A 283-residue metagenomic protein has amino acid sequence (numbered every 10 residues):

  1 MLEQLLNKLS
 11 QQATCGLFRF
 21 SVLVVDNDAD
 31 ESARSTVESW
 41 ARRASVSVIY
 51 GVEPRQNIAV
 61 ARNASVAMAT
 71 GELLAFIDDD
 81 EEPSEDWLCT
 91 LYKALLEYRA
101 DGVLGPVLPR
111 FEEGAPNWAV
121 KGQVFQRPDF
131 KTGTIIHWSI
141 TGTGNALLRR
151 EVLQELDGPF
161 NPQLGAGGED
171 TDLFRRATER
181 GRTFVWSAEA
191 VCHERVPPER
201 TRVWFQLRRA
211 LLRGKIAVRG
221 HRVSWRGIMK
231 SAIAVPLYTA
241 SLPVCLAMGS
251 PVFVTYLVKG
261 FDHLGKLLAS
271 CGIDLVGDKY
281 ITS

Functional and structural regions predicted by a protein language model:
Q4, P162, R180-T183, S187-F205 (+1 more regions): Active-site donor/metal-binding and catalytic loop motifs of nucleotide-sugar-dependent glycosylation enzymes
L6-V52: Acidic donor-binding segment of Leloir-type glycosyltransferases
E53-A69: Glycine-rich, basic loop-to-helix element that forms the pyrophosphate-binding segment of sugar-nucleotide handling
L74: Short aromatic/hydrophobic "clamp" motif used to bind/position activated sugar donors
D86-W118: Conserved donor NDP-sugar-binding/catalytic core segment of glycosyltransferases
G105-P106, V120-S139: Short, flexible, basic/aromatic active-site loop/helix in glycosyltransferases
G165-R175: Acidic donor-binding loop at a coil-to-helix junction in glycosyltransferase catalytic cores that engages
R208-L212, R222-S283: Non-catalytic, C-terminal membrane-associated alpha-helical segments of glycosyltransferases
